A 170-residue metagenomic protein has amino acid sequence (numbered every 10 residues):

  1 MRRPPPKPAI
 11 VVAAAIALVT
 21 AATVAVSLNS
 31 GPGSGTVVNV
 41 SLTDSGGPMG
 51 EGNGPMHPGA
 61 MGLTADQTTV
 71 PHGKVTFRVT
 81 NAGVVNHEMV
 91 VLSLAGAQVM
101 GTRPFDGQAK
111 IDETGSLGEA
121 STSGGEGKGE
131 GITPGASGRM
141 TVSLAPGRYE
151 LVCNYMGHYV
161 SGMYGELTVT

Functional and structural regions predicted by a protein language model:
M1-P6: Terminal targeting segments of Actinobacterial cell-envelope proteins
V12-T23: Hydrophobic membrane-insertion alpha-helices, especially the h-region of bacterial N-terminal signal peptides
A21-N39: C-terminal region of N-terminal signal peptides and the immediate post-cleavage residues of exported proteins
G33-K74: N-terminal edge beta-strand
G46-N53, N86-V90, V99: Short, solvent-exposed loop/turn elements at domain surfaces
V79-G83: Asparagine-centered strand-capping/turn motif at beta-strand->loop junctions
V84-V85, M89, T122-T170: Extracellular/periplasmic metallocenter environments
V91-G124: The feature marks short-to-medium sequence segments in extracytoplasmic or secretory-pathway proteins
